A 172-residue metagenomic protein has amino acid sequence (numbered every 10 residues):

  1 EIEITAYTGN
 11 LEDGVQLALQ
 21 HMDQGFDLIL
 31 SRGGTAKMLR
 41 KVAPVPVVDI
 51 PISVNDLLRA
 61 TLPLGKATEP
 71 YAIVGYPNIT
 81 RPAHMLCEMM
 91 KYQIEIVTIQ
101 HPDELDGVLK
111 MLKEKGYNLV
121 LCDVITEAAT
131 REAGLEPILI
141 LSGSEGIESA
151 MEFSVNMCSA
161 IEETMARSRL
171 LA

Functional and structural regions predicted by a protein language model:
E1-A172: Non-catalytic structural scaffold of enzyme domains
